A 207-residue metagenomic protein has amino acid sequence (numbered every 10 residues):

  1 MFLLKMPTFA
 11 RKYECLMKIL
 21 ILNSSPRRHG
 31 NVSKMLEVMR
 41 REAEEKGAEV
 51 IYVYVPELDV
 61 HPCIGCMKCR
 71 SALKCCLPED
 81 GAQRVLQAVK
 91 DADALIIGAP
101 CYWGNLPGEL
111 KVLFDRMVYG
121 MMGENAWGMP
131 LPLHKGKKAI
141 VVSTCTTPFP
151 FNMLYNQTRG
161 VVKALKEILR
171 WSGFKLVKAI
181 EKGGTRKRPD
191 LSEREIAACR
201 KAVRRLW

Functional and structural regions predicted by a protein language model:
L3-L16: Short, Lys/Arg-enriched N-terminal segments with co-localized hydrophobic residues within the first ~10-30 amino acids
M17, S24, F151, Y155-W207: Glycine-rich phosphate/pyrophosphate-binding loop and the adjoining helix
M17-A48, C145-P148, G183: N-terminal beta1-alpha1 ligand-phosphate binding loop
K46-I51, F174-L176: A generic structural motif
A48-D59, G183: A short beta-strand-loop structural module common to alpha/beta enzyme folds
D59-L86: Cysteine-cluster motifs in flexible loop/terminal segments that predominantly coordinate metals
L77-A164: Helix-loop-strand module that forms the ligand-binding subsite of alpha/beta enzymes
